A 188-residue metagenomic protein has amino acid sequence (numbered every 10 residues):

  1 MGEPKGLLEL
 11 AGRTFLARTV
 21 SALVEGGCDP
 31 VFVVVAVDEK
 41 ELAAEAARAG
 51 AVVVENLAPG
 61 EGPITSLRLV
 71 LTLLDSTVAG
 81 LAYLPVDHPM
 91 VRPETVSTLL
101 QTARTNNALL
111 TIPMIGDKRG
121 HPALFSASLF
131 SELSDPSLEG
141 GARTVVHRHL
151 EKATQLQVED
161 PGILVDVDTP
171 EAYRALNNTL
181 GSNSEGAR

Functional and structural regions predicted by a protein language model:
M1-R119, A127, E151-V158: Nucleotide and nucleotide-moiety/phosphate-recognizing core
L10, E94, E132-L133, A175-L176: Residues that scaffold the ATP/ADP-binding catalytic core of kinase and kinase-like folds
E41-L42, E132, D166, A175: Phosphate- and divalent-cation-binding pockets in alpha/beta enzyme and binding domains that engage nucleotide-derived
H88, H121-P122, S134, Q155 (+1 more regions): A residue-level structural signature of the nucleotidyltransferase/glycosyltransferase Rossmann-like core
Q101, D135-L138: Short, intrinsically disordered, mixed-charge
G120-S131, P170: Conserved nucleotide-sugar donor-binding and metal-coordinating catalytic region shared by glycosyltransferases
S137-R188: Conserved alpha/beta core of the MobA/IspD/sugar-nucleotide pyrophosphorylase nucleotidyltransferase superfamily
